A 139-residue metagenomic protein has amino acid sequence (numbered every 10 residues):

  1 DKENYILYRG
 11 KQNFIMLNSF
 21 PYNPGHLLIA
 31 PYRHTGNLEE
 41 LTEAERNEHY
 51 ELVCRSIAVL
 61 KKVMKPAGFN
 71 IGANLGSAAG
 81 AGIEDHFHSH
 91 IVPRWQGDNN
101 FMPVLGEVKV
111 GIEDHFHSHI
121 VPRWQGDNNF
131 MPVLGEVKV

Functional and structural regions predicted by a protein language model:
D1-V139: HIT superfamily nucleotide-processing domains
